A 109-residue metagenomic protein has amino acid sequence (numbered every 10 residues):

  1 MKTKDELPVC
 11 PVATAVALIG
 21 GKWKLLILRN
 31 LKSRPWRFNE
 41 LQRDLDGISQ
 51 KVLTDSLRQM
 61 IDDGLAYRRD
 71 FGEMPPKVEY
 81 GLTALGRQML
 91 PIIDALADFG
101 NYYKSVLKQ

Functional and structural regions predicted by a protein language model:
E6-V52, E73-E79: N-terminal helix-turn-helix DNA-binding core of bacterial DNA-binding proteins
P11, R87-Q109: Amphipathic alpha-helical dimerization/coiled-coil segments that flank or bridge DNA-binding/regulatory modules
L53, Q59-M60: Basic amphipathic alpha-helical segments that dock to polyanions
R58-Q59, D94: Core alpha-helical elements of the protein kinase catalytic domain, predominantly the helix directly N-terminal
G72-A95: Basic, amphipathic "hinge/linker" alpha-helix immediately C-terminal to the N-terminal HTH DNA-binding motif
